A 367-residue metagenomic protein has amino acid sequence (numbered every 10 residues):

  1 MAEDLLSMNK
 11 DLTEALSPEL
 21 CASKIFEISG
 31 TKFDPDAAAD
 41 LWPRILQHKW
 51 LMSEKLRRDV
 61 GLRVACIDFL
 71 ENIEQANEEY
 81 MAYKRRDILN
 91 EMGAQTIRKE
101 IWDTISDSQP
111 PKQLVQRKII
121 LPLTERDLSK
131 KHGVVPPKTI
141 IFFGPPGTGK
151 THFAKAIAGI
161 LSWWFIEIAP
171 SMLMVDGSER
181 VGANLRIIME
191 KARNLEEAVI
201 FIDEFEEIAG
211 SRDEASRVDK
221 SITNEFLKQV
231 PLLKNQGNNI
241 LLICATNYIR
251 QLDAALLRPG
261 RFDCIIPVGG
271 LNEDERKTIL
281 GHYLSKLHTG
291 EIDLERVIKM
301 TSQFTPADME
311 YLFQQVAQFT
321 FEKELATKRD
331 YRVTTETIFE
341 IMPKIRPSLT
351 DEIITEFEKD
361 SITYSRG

Functional and structural regions predicted by a protein language model:
M1-S29, L41-E54, V64-N77: Amphipathic alpha-helical segments in structured regions that serve as interaction surfaces
I45, K49, I188, A192 (+4 more regions): AAA+ P-loop ATPase catalytic core
L51-E54, R58-I101: Interdomain "pre-motor" coupling segment immediately N-terminal to P-loop NTPase/helicase cores
K55, E79, N194, L232-Q236 (+4 more regions): Secondary-structure boundary motif
E100-I298, F304, V316: Walker A/P-loop NTP-binding motif of AAA+ ATPase domains
Q109, Q113-Q116, R126-H132, K299 (+2 more regions): C-terminal engagement/docking regions of AAA+ P-loop ATPases
